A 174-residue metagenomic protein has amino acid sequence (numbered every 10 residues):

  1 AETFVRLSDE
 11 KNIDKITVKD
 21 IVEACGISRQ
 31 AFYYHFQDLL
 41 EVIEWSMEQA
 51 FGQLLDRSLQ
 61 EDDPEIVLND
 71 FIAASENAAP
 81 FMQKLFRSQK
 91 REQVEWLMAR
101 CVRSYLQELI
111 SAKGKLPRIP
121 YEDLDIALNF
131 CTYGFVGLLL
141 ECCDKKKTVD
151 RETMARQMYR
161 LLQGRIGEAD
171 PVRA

Functional and structural regions predicted by a protein language model:
A1-V5, D9, D14-V18, E23-G26 (+3 more regions): An amphipathic alpha-helix adjacent to DNA-recognition modules
V18, L40, E65, E95 (+2 more regions): Short, structured helix-loop boundary elements
I21-I43, A74-N77, F81-L85, Q89-S104 (+1 more regions): Basic/polar phosphate-binding segments, predominantly the helix-turn-helix DNA-binding elements of transcriptional
S46-Q53, A78, M82, S104-K113 (+2 more regions): A short secondary-structure junction motif
S58, M82-F86, K113, C142-K146: Secondary-structure edge/capping motif, primarily at the C-terminal ends of alpha-helices and the immediately following
E65-P80, N129, G137, E152 (+1 more regions): Amphipathic alpha-helical segments that line or abut small-molecule/effector binding pockets and mediate allosteric
N69-D70, R91-L116, E122-G137, Q163-G167: Amphipathic alpha-helical packing segments from all-alpha helical-bundle domains
S111, E141-A174: C-terminal peripheral helix-coil segments that are non-catalytic and often amphipathic
